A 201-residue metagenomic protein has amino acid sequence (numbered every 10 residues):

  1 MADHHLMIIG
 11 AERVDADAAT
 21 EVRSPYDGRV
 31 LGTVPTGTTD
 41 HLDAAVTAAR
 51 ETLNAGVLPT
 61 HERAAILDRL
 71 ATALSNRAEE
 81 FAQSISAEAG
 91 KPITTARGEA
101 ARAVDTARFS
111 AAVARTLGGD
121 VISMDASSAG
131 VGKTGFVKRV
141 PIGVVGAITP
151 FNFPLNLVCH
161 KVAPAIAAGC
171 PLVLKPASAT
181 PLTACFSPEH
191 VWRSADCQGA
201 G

Functional and structural regions predicted by a protein language model:
M1-T33, A65, R69, G119-I148: Terminal low-complexity tails and localization/encapsulation signals of metabolic enzymes
P25-A89, I93: N-terminal alpha-helical segment of soluble enzymes
A48, R69, S84, T106-F109 (+3 more regions): Alpha-helical scaffold segments in soluble metabolic enzymes
T52-G56, A73, R77, E88 (+3 more regions): Change "in soluble alpha/beta enzymes" to "in soluble alpha/beta proteins
D68-A78, I93-G119: Long amphipathic alpha-helix in the N-terminal Rossmann-like dinucleotide-binding domain of NAD(P)-dependent
S86, D120-G201: Rossmann-like NAD(P) dinucleotide-binding subdomain of oxidoreductase/dehydrogenase enzymes
